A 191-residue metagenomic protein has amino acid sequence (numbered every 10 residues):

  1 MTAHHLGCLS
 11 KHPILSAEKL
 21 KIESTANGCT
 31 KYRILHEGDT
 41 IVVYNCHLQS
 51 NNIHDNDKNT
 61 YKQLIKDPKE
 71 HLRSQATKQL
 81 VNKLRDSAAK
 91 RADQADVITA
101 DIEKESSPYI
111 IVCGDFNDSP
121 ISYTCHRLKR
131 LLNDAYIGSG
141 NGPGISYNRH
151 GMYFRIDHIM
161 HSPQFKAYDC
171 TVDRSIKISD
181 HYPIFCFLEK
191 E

Functional and structural regions predicted by a protein language model:
M1-A3, S10-L15, Q79-N82, C125-R130 (+1 more regions): A generic short-segment signal for beta-strand/edge and adjacent turn/coil regions
M1-K62, I159, S175: Structured beta-strand-rich core segments of catalytic domains in phosphoester-bond hydrolases
T2, D67-L72, D96-V97: Short hydrophobic/aromatic-rich motifs at helix boundaries and adjacent loops
L9-K11, I34, A76-L84, S146-F154 (+1 more regions): Low-complexity, flexible helical/coil segments
K19, V81-A88, V112-G114: Second-shell loop/turn segments in exported
S24, K83-V97: Soluble or luminal CAZymes and related metallo-dependent hydrolases
K58-K83: A solvent-exposed, charged loop/short amphipathic helix patch at secondary-structure junctions
A92-I111, F116-E191: Metal-dependent phosphoester-hydrolase catalytic domains
